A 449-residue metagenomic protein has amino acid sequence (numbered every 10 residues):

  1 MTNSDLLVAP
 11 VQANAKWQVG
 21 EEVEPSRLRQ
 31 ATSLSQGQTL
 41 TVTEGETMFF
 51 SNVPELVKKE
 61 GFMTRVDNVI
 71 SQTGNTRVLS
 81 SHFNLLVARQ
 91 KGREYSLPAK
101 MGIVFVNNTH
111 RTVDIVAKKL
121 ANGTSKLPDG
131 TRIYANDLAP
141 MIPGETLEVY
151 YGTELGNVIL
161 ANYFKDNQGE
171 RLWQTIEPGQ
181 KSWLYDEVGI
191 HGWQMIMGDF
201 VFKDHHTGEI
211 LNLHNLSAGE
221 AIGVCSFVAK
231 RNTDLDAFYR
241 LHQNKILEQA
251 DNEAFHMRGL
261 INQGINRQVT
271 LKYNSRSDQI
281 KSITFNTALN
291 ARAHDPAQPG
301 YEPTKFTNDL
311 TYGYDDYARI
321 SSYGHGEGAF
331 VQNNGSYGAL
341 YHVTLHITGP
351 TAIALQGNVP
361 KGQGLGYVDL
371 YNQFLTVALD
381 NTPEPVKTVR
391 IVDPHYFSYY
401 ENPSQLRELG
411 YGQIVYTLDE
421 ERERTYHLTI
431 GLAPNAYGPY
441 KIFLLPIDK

Functional and structural regions predicted by a protein language model:
D5, E22, L28, V42-T43 (+2 more regions): Low-complexity, intrinsically disordered regions enriched in charged/polar residues
D5-L6, S33, M48, G259: Acidic/proline-rich low-complexity IDRs
L6-A15, K58-S125, D129-N136, P140-A229 (+1 more regions): Long compositionally biased, domain-poor regions of proteins
Q18-G74, S81: N-terminal, Lys/Arg-enriched amphipathic/low-complexity engagement segments that precede the first folded domain
C225-R276: Surface-exposed beta-loop interaction hotspot
